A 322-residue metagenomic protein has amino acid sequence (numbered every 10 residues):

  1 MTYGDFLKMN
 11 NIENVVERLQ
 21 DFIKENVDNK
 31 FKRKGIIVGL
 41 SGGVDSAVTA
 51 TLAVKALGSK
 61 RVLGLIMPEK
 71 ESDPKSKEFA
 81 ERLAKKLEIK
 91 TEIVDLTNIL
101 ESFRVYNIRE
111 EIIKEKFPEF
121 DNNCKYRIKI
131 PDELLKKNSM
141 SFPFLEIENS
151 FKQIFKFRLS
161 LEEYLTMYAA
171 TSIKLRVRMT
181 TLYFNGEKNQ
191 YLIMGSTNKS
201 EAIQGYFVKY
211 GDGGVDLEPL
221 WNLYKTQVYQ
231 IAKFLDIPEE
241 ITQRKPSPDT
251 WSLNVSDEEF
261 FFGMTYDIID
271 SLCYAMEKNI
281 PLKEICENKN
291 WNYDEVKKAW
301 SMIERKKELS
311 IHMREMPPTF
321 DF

Functional and structural regions predicted by a protein language model:
T2-V38, V48, L52-K55, K60-L63 (+4 more regions): ATP/NTP-dependent adenylation/nucleotidyl-transfer catalytic domains that generate, transfer, or process NMP-activated
G43: Conserved G/P- and acidic residue-centered "switch" motifs that form tight phosphate/ATP-binding loops in soluble
